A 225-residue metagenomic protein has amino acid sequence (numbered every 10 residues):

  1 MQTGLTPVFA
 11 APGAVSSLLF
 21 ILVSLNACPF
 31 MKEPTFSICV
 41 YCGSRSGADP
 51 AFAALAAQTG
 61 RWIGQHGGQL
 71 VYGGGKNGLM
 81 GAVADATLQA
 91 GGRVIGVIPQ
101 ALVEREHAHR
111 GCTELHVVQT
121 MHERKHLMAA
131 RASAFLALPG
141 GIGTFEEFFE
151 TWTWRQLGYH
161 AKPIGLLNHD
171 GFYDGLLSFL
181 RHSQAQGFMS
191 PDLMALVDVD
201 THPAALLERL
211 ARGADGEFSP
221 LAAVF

Functional and structural regions predicted by a protein language model:
V8-V15, V23, A27: Acidic, Ala/Val/Gly-enriched low-complexity intrinsically disordered segments
G13, M31-P34, G158: Short, flexible hinge/linker loops that cap or flank conserved catalytic cores
F30-R131, H169-A204, E208-R209, D215-F225: A cross-family phosphate/adenosyl-ligand binding-site feature
L88, W154-K162, F188-S190: Arginine/glycine-rich "motif VI" loop of SF2 helicases in the C-terminal RecA-like domain
E123-G158, G165, E217-A222: Active-site/ligand-binding-proximal alpha/beta "capping" segment
L138, Y159-K162, D170-G175: Glycine-rich phosphate/nucleotide-binding loop
